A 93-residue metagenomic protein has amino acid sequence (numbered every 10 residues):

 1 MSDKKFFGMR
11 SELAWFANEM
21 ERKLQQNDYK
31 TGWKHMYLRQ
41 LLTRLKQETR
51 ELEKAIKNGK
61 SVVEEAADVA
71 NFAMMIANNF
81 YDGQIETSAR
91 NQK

Functional and structural regions predicted by a protein language model:
M1-K93: Flexible "arm" and connector segments at domain edges
